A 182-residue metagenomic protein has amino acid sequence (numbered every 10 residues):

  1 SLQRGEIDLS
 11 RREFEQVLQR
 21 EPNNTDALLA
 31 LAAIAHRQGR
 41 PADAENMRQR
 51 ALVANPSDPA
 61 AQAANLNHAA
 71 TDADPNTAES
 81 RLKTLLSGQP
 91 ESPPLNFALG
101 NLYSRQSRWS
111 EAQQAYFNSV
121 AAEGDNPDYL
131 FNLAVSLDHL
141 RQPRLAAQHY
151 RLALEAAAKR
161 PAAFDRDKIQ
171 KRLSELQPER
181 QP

Functional and structural regions predicted by a protein language model:
S1-A54, P59-A60, A64: Short, highly charged
R4-E13, R37-R50, T71-T84, Q106-N118 (+1 more regions): Structural signature of tandem alpha-helical TPR/SEL1-like repeats, specifically the intra-repeat loop/turn
R20, A54-N55, S87-Q89, A122-E123 (+1 more regions): Structural marker of alpha-solenoid helical repeat scaffolds
A27, A61, L95, Y129 (+1 more regions): TPR alpha-solenoid repeat register
A30, A64-N67, A98, N132 (+1 more regions): Canonical tetratricopeptide repeat
T84, S136-P182: Terminal, low-structured helical/coil segments at or just beyond the last alpha-helical repeat
